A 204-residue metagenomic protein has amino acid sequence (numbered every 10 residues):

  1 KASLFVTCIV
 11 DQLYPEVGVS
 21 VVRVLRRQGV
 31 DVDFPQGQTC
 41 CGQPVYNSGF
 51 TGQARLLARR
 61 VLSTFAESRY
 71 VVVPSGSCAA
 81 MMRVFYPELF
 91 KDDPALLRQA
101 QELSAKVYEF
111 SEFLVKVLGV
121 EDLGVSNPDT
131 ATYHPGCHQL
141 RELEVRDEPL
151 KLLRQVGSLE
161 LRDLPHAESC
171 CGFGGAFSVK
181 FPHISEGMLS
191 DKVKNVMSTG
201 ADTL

Functional and structural regions predicted by a protein language model:
K1-T203: Iron-sulfur cluster-binding electron-transfer modules in prokaryotic oxidoreductases
